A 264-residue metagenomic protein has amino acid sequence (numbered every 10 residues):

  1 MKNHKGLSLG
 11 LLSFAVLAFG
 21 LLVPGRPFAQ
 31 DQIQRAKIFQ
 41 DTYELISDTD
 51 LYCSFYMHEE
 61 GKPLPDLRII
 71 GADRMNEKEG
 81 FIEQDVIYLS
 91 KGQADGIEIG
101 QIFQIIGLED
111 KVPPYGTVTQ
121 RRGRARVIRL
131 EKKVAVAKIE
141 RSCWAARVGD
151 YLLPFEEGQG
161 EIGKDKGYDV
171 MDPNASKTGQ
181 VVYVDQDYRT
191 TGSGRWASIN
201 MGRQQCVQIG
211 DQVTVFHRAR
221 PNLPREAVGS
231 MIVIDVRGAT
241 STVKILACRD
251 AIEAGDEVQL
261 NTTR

Functional and structural regions predicted by a protein language model:
M1-K2, A29: Intrinsically disordered, low-complexity peptide-like regions
K2-F14: Bacterial N-terminal signal peptides that target proteins for export
L17-P27: C-terminal segment of classical bacterial N-terminal signal peptides
G25-R264: Surface-exposed, polar/charged interaction patches used for macromolecular assembly or partner binding
